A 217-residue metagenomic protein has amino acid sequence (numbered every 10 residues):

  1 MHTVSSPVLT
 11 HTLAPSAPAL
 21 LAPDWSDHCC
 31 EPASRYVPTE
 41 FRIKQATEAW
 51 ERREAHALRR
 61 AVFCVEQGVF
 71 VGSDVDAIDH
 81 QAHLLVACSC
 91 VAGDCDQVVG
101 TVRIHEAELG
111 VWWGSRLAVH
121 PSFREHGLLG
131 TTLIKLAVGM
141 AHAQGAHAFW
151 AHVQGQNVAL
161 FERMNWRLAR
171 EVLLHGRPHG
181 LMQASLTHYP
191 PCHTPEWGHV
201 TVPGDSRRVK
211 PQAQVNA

Functional and structural regions predicted by a protein language model:
H2-R42, H142-A143, G155-A217: Terminal substrate-recognition subdomain of acyl/acetyltransferases
Q45-E48, R52-A57, V65-W112, R116-P121: A conserved beta-strand-loop-helix scaffold within acyl/acetyltransferase catalytic domains
R53-A57, A61, K135, G139 (+1 more regions): Replace "anionic and nucleotidyl ligands
A82, Q144-A146: Short, high-confidence coil segments that cap the C-terminus of an alpha-helix and link into the following beta-strand
L109-V111, A148, R177-H179: A generic structural signal for beta-strand entry/edge sites
G114, F149-V153: Conserved hydrophobic beta-strand within the GNAT/NAT acetyltransferase core sheet that lines the active-site cleft
V119, E125-G139: Conserved acetyl-CoA-binding loop-helix of GNAT-fold acetyltransferases
